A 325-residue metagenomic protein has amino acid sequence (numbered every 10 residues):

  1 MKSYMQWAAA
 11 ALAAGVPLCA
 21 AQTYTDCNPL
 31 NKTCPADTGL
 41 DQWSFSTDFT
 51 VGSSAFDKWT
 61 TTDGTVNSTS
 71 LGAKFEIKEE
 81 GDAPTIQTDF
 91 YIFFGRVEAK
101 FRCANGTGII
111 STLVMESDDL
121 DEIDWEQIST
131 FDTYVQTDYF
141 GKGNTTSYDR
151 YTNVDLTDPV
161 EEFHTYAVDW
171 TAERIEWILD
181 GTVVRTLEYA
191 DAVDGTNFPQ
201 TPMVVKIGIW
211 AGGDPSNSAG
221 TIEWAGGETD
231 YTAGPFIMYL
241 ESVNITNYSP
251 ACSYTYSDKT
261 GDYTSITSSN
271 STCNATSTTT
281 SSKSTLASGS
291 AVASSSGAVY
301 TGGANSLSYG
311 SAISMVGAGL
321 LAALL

Functional and structural regions predicted by a protein language model:
K2-Y4, G15-T165, R174, T182-L325: GH16 jelly-roll
Q6-A11: Intrinsically disordered, low-complexity regions flanking or connecting the multi-pass transmembrane cores of membrane
